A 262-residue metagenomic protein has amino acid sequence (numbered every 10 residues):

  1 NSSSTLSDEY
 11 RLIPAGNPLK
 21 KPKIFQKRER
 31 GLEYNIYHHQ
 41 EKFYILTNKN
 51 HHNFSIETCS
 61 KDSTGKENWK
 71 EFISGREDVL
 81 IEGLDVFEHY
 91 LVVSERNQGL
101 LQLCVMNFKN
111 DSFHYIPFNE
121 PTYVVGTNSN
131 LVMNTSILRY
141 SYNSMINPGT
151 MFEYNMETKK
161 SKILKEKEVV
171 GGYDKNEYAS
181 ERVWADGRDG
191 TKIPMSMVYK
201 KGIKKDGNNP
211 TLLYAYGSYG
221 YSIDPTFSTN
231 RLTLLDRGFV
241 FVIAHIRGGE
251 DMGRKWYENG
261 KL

Functional and structural regions predicted by a protein language model:
N1-S4, P14, H39, Y44-N50 (+4 more regions): Beta-strand C-termini and the immediately following turn/loop, strongest in propeller blades
S7-I13, S55-T58, G220-F227: Beta-propeller blade termini and top-face loops
D8-Y10, K20, F54, E67 (+4 more regions): Repetitive beta-architecture junctions, highlighting loop-to-beta-strand starts across blade-like repeats
L12, T58, Q102-V105, E153 (+2 more regions): Conserved blade-register residue in beta-propeller folds
P14-E33, S60-I81, D85, K109-S129 (+1 more regions): Multi-bladed beta-propeller domains
I24-L46, G75-Y90, T122-S141, E181 (+1 more regions): Conserved beta-propeller blade repeats
E88-S144, G149-F152: C-terminal structured "cap/appendage" subdomains that terminate the fold
V125-L262: Serine-hydrolase catalytic core recognition
